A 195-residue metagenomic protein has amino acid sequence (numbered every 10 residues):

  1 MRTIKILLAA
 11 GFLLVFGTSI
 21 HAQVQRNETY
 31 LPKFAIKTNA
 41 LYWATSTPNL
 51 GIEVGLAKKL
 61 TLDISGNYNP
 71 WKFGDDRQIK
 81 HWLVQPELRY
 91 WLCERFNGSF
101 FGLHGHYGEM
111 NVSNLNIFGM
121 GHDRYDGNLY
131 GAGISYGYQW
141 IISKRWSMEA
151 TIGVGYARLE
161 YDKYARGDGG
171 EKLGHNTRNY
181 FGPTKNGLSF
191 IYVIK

Functional and structural regions predicted by a protein language model:
M1-T29, I194-K195: Cleavable N-terminal export/targeting peptides
A22-L83, S189-K195: Short glycine/proline- and aromatic-enriched beta-strand/turn motifs that initiate or cap beta-hairpins
I36-T38, I52, I64-G66, P86 (+3 more regions): Membrane-embedded beta-strand positions of outer-membrane beta-barrel proteins
L56-K58, R89-E94, G137-I142, V193-K195: Outer-membrane beta-barrel proteins
K59-L62, F96, K144-M148: Repeated loop/turn-to-beta-strand initiation elements of outer-membrane beta-barrel proteins
N67-H81, E109-N128, L159-N179: Flexible, solvent-exposed loop segments that connect beta-strands
P86-D126: Helix-adjacent hinge/juxtasegments
W91, Y180-K195: Outer-membrane beta-barrel "beta-signal"
